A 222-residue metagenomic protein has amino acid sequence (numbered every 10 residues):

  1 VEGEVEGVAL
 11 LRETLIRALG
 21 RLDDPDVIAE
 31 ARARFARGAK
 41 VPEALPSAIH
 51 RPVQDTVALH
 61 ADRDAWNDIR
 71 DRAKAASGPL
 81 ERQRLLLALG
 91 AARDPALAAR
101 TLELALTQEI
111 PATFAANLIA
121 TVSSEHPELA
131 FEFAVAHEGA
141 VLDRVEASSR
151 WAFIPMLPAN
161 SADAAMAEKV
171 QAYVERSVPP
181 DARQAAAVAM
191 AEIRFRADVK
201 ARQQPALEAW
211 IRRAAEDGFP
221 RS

Functional and structural regions predicted by a protein language model:
V1-S222: Long, ordered, helix-rich scaffold segments
